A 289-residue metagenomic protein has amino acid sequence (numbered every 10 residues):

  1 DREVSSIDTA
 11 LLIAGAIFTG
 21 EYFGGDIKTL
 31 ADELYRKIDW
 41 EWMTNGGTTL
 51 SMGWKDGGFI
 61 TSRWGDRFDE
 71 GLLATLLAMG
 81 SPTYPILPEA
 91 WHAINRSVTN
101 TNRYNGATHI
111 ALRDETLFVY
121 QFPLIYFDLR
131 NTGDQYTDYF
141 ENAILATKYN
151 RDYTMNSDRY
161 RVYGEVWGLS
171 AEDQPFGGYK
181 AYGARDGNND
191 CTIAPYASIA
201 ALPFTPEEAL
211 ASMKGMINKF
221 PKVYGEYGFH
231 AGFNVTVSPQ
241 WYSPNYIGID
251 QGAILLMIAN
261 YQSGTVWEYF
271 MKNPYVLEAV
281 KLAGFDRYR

Functional and structural regions predicted by a protein language model:
D1-R289: Ser/Thr/Asn(+Pro)-rich, low-complexity disordered segments
